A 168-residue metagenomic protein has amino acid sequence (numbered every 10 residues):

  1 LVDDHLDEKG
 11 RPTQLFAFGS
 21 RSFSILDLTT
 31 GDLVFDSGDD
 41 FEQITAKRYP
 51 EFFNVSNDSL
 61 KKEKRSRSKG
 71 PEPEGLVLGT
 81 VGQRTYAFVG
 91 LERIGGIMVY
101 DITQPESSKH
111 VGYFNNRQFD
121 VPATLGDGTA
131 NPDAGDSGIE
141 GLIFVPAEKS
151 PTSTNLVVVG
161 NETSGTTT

Functional and structural regions predicted by a protein language model:
L1-T168: Beta-sheet-rich non-transmembrane sensory/scaffold domains
